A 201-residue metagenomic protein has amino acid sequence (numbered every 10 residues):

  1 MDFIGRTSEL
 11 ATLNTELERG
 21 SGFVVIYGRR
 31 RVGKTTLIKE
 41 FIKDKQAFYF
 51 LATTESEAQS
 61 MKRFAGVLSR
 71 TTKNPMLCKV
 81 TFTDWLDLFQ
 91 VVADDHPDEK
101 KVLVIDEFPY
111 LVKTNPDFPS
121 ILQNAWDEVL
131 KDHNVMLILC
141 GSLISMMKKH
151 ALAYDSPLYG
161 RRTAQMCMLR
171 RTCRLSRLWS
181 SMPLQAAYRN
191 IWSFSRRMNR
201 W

Functional and structural regions predicted by a protein language model:
M1-W201: Phosphate-binding site recognition
